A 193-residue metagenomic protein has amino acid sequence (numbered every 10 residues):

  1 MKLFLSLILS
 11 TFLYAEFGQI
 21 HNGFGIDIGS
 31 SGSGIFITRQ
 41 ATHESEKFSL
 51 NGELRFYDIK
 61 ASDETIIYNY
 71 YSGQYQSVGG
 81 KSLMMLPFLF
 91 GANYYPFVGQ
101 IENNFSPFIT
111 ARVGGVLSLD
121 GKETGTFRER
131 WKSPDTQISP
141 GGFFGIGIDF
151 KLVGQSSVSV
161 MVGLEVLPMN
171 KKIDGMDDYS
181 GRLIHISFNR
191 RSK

Functional and structural regions predicted by a protein language model:
K2-L13: Sec-dependent N-terminal signal peptides
E16-H21, T42-F48, F97-S106, L152-V158 (+1 more regions): Short loop/turn motifs that connect adjacent beta-strands in outer-membrane beta-barrel proteins
H21-G25, G73-G80, R128-P134, N170-M176: Extracellular loop and loop/strand-boundary signature of outer-membrane beta-barrel proteins
N22-I28, I37, L50-L54, F90-A92 (+4 more regions): Membrane-embedded beta-strand positions of outer-membrane beta-barrel proteins
I26-G32, L54-K60, P96, V113-L119 (+3 more regions): Transmembrane beta-strands of outer-membrane beta-barrel pores
D27-S31, G80-M85, I101, P134-G141 (+1 more regions): Short sequence motifs at beta-strands and strand-loop junctions characteristic of Gram-negative outer-membrane
T42-F127: Gram-negative (and chloroplast) outer-membrane scaffold detector with strong preference for beta-barrel transmembrane
L89, D178-K193: Outer-membrane beta-barrel "beta-signal"
